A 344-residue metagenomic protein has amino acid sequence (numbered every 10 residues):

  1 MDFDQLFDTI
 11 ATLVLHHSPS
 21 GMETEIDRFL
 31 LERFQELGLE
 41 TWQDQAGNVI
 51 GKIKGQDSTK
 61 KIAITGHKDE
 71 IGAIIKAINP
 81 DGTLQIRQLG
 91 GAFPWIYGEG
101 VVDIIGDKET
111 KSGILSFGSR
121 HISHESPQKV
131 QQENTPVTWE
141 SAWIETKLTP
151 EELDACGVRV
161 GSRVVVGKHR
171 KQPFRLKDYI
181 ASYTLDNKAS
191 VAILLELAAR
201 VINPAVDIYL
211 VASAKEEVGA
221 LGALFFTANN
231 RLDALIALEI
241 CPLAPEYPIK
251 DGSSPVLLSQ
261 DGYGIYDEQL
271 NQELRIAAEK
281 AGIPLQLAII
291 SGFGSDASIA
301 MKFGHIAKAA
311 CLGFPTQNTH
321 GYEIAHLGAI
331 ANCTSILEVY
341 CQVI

Functional and structural regions predicted by a protein language model:
M1-I344: N-terminal hydrophobic/helix-forming segments and targeting peptides
